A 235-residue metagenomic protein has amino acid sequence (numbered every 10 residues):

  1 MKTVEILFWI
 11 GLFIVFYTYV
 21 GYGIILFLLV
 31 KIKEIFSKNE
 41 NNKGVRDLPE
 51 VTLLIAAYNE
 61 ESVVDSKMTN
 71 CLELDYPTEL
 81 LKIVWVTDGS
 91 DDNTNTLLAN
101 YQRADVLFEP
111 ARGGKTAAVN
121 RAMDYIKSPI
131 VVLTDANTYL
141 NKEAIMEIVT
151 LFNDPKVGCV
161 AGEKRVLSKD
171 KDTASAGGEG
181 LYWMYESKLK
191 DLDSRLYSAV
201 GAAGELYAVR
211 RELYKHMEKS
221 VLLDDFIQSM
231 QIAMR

Functional and structural regions predicted by a protein language model:
M1-K43: N-terminal membrane-anchoring/stem segments of glycan-assembly enzymes
P49-T52, K82, I227: Cell-envelope/extracellular polymer assembly enzymes that use nucleotide-activated donors
T52, N70, V86-N95, A111-R112 (+1 more regions): A conserved acidic beta->alpha catalytic loop
S62-S66, L80, D92-N100, E143: Acidic helix N-cap motif at the loop->helix transition within catalytic regions of sugar-transfer enzymes
T69-L80: Short, acidic, metal-binding catalytic loop of nucleotide-sugar glycosyltransferases
E109-I126, M146, M184, I227: Glycine-rich, basic loop-to-helix element that forms the pyrophosphate-binding segment of sugar-nucleotide handling
V131: Short aromatic/hydrophobic "clamp" motif used to bind/position activated sugar donors
K142-G177: Conserved donor NDP-sugar-binding/catalytic core segment of glycosyltransferases
